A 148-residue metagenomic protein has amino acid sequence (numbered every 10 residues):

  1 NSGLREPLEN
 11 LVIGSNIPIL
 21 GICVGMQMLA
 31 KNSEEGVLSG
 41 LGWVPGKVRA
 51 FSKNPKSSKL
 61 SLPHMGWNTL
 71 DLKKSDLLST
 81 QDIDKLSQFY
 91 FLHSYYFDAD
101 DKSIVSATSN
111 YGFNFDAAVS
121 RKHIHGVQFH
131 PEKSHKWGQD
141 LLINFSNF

Functional and structural regions predicted by a protein language model:
N1-H64: Cysteine-nucleophile active-site neighborhood
N10-G14, K47-F148: Amide-donor transfer/coupling interface in amidating biosynthetic enzymes
